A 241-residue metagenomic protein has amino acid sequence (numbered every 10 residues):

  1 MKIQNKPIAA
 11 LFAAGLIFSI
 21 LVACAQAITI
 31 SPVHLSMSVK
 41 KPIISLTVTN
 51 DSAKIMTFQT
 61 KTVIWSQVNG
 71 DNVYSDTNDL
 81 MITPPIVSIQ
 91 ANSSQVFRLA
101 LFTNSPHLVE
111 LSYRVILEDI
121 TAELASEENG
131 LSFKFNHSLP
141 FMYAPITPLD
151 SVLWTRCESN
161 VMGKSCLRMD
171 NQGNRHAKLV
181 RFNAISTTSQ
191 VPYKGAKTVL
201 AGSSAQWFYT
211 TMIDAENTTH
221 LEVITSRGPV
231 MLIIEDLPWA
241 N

Functional and structural regions predicted by a protein language model:
L11-L21: Bacterial N-terminal signal peptides
Q26-D51, T147-N160: Beta-sheet-dominated interaction scaffolds and their linkers
V39-S45, L108-Y113, G163-S165: Short, solvent-exposed loop/turn segments enriched in Ser/Thr/Gly
V48-S52, L167-N174: Asparagine-centered strand-capping/turn motif at beta-strand->loop junctions
K54-T62, E127, H176-N183: Short, hydrophobic/aromatic beta-strand segments
I64-T77, A122, K178, S186-Y193: Short aromatic-acidic-glycine turn motif
N72-S105, S189-E216: Intrinsically disordered, low-complexity Pro/Gly/Ser/Thr-rich segments with frequent PxxP/GP/PP motifs and embedded
F102-D150, A215-N241: Terminal connector regions
